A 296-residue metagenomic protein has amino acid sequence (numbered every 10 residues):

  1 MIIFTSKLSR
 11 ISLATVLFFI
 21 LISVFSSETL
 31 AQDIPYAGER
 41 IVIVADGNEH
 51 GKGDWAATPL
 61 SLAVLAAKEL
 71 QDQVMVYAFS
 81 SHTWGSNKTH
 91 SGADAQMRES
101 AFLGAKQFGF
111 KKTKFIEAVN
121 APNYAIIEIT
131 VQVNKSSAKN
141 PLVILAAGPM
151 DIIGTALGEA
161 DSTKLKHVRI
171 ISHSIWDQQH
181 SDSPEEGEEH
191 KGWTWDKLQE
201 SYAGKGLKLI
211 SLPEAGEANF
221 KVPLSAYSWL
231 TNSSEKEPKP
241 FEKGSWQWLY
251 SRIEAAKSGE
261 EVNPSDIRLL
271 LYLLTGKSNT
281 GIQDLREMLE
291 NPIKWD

Functional and structural regions predicted by a protein language model:
M1, F18, I175: Short regulatory "switch" loops immediately downstream of catalytic or recognition motifs within protein catalytic
M1-R10: N-terminal secretory signal peptides that target proteins for export/translocation
S12-V24: Bacterial N-terminal signal peptides
S26-A31: Boundary at the C-terminal end of the N-terminal hydrophobic targeting segment
Q32-D296: N-terminal acidic, glycine/proline-rich low-complexity segments
